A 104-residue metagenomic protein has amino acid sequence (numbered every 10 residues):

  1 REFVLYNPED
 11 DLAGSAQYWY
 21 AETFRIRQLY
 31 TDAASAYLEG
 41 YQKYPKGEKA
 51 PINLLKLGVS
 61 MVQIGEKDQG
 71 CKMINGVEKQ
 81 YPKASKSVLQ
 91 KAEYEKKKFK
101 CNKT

Functional and structural regions predicted by a protein language model:
V4-L12, K43-K49, K79-Q90: Short solvent-exposed coil/turn linkers within tandem alpha-helical repeat scaffolds
